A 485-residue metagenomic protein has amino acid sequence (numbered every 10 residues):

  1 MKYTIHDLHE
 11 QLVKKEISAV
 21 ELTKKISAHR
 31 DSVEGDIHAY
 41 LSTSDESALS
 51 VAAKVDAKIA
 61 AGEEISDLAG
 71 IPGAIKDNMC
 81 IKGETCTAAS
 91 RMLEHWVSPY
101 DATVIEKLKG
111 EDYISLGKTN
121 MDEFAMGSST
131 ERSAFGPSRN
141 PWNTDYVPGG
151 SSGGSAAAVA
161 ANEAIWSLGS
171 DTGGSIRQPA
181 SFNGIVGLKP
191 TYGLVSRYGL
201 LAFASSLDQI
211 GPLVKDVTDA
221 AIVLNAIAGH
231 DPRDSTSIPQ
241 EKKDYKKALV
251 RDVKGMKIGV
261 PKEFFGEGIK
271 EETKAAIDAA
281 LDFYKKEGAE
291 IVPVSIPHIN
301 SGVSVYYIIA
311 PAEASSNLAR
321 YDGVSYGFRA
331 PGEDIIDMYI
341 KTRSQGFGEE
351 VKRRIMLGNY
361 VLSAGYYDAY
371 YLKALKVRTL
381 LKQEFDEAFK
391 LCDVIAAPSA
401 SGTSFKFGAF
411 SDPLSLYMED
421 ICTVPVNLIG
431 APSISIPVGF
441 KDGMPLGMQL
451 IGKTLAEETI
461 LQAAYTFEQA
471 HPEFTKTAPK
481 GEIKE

Functional and structural regions predicted by a protein language model:
M1-A53, A60, T273, K286-G288 (+1 more regions): An N-terminal boundary/leader segment
A19-K24, A53-D56, I269-S295, F328-P331 (+3 more regions): Acyltransferase
I26, A48, D101, A220 (+5 more regions): Residue-level signal for inorganic ion chemistry
S32, A161-W166, S170-G268, D278-E287 (+3 more regions): Structural helix-boundary/capping segments
H38-L41, D234-K242, M256-K257, P261-E263 (+2 more regions): Flexible, acidic loop-helix segments that line cofactor/substrate-binding pockets
L68-A88, D252-G259, A312-K382, S435-P445: Short helix-loop capping/hinge segments that flank enzyme active sites or metal/cofactor-binding pockets
L68-I210, E263, A312, A397-L414: Short glycine/serine-rich loop/turn segments
R91, H95, T236-Q240, P331-I336 (+3 more regions): Short, surface-exposed loop/helix-turn segments at secondary-structure junctions that function as lids/hinges flanking
